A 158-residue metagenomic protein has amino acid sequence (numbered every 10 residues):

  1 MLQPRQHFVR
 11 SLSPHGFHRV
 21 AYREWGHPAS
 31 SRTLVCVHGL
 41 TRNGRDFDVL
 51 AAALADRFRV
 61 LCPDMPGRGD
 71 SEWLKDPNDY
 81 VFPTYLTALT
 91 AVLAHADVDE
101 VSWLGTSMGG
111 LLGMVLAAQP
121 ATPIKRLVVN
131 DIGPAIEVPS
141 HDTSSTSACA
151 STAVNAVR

Functional and structural regions predicted by a protein language model:
M1-V20: N-terminal cap/lid segment of alpha/beta-hydrolase-fold proteins
S13-G16, V49, C62-L104: Active-site loop/oxyanion-hole signature of alpha/beta-hydrolase fold enzymes
H18-K75: Conserved HGGG/HGGXW glycine-rich cap/lid loop of the alpha/beta-hydrolase fold
P28-S31, D56, D97-E100, A121-T122: Active-site acidic short loop of glycosyltransferases
D48, T90, M114-A118: Short, hydrophobic alpha-helix immediately C-terminal to the catalytic nucleophile
A51-L54, P77-Y80, S144-T146: Glycine-rich, phosphate-binding/catalytic loops in enzymes
D99-P139: Conserved hydrolase catalytic core segment
I132-R158: Helix-rich cap/lid subdomain of alpha/beta-hydrolase
